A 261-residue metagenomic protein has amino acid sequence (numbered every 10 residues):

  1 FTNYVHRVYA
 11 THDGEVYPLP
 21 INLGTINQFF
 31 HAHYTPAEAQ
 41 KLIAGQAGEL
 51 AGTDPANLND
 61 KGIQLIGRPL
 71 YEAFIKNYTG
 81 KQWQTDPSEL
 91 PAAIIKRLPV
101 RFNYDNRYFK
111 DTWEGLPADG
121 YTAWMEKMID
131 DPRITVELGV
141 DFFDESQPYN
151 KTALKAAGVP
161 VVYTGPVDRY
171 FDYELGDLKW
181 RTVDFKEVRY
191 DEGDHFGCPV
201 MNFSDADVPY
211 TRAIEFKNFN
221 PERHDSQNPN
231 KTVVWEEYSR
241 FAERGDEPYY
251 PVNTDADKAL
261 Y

Functional and structural regions predicted by a protein language model:
F1-Y4: Conserved FAD-binding subdomain of flavin-dependent enzymes
H6-R7, E15, G24-V159: Active-site/ligand-binding neighborhood in enzyme catalytic cores
Y9, Y71-F74, Y78, W83 (+8 more regions): Aromatic side chains
P20-I21: Short linear motifs in exposed loops
V140-Y261: Mid-domain catalytic core of redox enzymes that form a hydrophobic substrate pocket/lid adjacent to a catalytic redox
